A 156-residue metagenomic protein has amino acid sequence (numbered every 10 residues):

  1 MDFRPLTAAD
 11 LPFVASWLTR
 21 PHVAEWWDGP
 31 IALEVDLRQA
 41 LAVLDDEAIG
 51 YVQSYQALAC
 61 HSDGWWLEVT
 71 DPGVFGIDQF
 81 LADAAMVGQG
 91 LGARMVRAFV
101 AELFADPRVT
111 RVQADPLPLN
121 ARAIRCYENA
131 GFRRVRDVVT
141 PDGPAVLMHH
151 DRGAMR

Functional and structural regions predicted by a protein language model:
M1-V14: A short beta-loop-alpha structural element at the N-terminal edge of CoA-dependent acyl/N-acetyltransferase catalytic
G29-M86, E102, D106, R152-A154: Acetyl-CoA-dependent GNAT
G90-F99: Conserved acetyl-CoA pyrophosphate-binding loop and the N-cap/start of the following alpha-helix in GNAT-like
A93-R94, P118-R136: Conserved active-site alpha-helix within GNAT-family acetyltransferase domains
L103-D115: Conserved GNAT acetyl-CoA-binding A-motif
Q113-I124, T140-P144, H150-G153: Conserved beta-strand-loop-alpha-helix junction that forms the acyl-donor binding cleft
